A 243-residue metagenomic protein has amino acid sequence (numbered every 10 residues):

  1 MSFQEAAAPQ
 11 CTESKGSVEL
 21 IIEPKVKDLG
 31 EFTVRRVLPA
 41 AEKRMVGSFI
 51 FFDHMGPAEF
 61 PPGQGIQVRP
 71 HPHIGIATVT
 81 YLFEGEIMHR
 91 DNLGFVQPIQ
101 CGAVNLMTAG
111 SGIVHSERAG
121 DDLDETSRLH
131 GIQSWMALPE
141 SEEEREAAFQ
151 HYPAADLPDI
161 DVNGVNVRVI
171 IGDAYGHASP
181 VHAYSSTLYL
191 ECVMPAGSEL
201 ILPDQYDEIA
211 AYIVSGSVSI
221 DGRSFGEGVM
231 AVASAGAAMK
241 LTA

Functional and structural regions predicted by a protein language model:
S2-V37: Hydrophobic alpha-helical membrane-insertion signals
K25-F83, G131, L157-G197: A short glycine-rich, His/Asp/Glu-containing loop-to-beta-strand
P57-T126: Extended, compositionally biased flexible segments
P72-I87, L106, G131, W135-P139 (+2 more regions): Short, conserved beta-strand element in jelly-roll/cupin
R90-T108, D204, I209-Y212, S217-A243: Short acidic-glycine-tyrosine-enriched beta hairpin
G110-E142, S224, A235-A243: Ligand-binding loop in jelly-roll beta-barrel domains
M136-V165: Long amphipathic alpha-helical segments that form oligomerization/scaffold cores
S198-L202: Surface-exposed ligand/attachment interfaces on beta-rich extracellular proteins
